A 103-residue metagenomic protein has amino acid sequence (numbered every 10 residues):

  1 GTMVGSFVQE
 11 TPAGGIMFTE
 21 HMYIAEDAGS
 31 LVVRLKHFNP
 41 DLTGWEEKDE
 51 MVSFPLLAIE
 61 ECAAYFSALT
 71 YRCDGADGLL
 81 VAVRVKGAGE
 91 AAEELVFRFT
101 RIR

Functional and structural regions predicted by a protein language model:
G1-S6, D77-V83: Short amphipathic alpha-helical segments with coiled-coil-like heptad repeat character
G1-S67: Central antiparallel beta-sheet cores of small beta-barrel/beta-sandwich binding domains
P12-G15, C73, A88-A91: Short glycine/serine/proline-enriched coil/turn segments at secondary-structure junctions
K36-F38, L69, D74, R84-K86: Short, loop-centered acidic/histidine patches that primarily coordinate divalent metals
E46, S53, G78-R103: Edge beta-strand at a domain terminus
E60, G75-D77: Residue-level recognition of beta-strand termini and adjacent short loop/turns
